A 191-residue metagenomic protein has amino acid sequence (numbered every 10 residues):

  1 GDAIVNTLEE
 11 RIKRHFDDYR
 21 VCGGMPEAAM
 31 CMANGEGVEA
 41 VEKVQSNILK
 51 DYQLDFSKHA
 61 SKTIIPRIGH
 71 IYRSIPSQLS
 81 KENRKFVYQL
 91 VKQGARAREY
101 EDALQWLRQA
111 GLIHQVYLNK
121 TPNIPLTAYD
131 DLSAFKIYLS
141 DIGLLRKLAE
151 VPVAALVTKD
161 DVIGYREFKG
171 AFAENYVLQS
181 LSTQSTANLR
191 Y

Functional and structural regions predicted by a protein language model:
G1-G24: Amphipathic alpha-helical segments of the small helical/lid subdomains adjacent to P-loop NTPase cores
R20, M25, A29-Y191: Accessory nucleic acid-recognition modules appended to NTPase machines
